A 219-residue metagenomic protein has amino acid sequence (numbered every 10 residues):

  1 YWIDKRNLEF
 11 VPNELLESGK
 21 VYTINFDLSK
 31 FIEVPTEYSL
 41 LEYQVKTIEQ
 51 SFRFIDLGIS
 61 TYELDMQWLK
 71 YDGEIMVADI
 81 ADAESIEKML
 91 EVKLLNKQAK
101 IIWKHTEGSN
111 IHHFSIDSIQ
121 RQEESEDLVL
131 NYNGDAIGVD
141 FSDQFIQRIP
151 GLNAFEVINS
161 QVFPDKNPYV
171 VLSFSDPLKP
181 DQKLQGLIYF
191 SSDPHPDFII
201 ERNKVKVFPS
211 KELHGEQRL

Functional and structural regions predicted by a protein language model:
Y1-L219: Acidic, low-complexity Ser/Thr/Gly/Pro-rich repeat segments typical of extracellular/periplasmic and surface-exposed
